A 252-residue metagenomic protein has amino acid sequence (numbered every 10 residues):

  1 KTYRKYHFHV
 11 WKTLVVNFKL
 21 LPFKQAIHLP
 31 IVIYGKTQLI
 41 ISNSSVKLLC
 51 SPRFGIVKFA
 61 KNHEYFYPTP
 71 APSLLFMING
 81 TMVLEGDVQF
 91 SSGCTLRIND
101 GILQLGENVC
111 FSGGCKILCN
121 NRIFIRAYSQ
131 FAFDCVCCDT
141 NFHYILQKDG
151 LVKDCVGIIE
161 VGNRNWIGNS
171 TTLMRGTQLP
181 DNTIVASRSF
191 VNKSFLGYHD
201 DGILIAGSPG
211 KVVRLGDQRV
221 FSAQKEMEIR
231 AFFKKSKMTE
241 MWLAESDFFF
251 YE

Functional and structural regions predicted by a protein language model:
K1-C138, G162-R164, T171, D181 (+3 more regions): Domain-scale signature associated with acetyltransferase and cell-envelope carbohydrate enzymes
C137, F142-K148: Short helix-loop boundary/capping segments
H143, S189-F190, L196-G197: Flexible glycine-rich beta->alpha loop in the catalytic core of nucleotide-sugar glycosyltransferases
Q147-G150, D217: Short acidic, glycine/proline-rich loop/turn micro-motifs
G150-V161: Glycine-rich NAD(P)-binding loop of Rossmann-like domains
I167, L173-G176: Extended serine/threonine-enriched, polar tracts that run as long, contiguous segments within proteins
M174, P180, I184-A186, F190: A generic "structured core" feature
